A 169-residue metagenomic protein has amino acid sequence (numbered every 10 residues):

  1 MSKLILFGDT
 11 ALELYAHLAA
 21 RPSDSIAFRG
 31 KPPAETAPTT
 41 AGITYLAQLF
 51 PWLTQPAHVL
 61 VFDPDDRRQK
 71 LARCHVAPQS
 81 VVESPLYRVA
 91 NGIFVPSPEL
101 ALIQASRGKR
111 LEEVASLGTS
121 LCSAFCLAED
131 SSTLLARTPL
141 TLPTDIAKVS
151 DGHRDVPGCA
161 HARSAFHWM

Functional and structural regions predicted by a protein language model:
M1-W168: Short gly/ser-rich loop at a beta-strand->alpha-helix junction or flexible surface loop bordering the NTP-binding
